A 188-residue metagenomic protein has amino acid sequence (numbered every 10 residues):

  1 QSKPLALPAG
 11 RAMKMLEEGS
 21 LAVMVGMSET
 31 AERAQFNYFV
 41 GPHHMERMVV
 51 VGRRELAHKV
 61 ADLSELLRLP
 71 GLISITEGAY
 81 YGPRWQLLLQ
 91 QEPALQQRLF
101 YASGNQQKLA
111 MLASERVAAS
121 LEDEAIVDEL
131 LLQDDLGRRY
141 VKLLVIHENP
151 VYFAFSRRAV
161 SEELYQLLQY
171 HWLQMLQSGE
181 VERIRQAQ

Functional and structural regions predicted by a protein language model:
Q1, G41, L67, G78-A102 (+2 more regions): Ligand-binding cleft/hinge of the Venus flytrap
Q1-F36, L168, M175, R183 (+1 more regions): Extracytoplasmic small-molecule ligand-binding "clamshell" domains of the periplasmic binding protein/Venus flytrap
G10-A22, Y38, N105-I126, Q133: Short helices/loops that flank or line small-molecule/ion binding pockets
G26-Q35, Q86, A118-H147: A ligand-binding cleft/hinge motif common to bilobed small-molecule-binding domains
F39-A61, A154-S156: Hydrophobic/proline-rich hinge and linker segments of small-molecule sensing/allosteric domains, predominantly
M45-M48, D135-W172: Periplasmic-binding protein-like
R54-I73, L88: Flexible hinge/capping segments at coil-to-helix
L63-L72, A154-Q188: Extended ligand-binding regions for polar small-molecule ligands
